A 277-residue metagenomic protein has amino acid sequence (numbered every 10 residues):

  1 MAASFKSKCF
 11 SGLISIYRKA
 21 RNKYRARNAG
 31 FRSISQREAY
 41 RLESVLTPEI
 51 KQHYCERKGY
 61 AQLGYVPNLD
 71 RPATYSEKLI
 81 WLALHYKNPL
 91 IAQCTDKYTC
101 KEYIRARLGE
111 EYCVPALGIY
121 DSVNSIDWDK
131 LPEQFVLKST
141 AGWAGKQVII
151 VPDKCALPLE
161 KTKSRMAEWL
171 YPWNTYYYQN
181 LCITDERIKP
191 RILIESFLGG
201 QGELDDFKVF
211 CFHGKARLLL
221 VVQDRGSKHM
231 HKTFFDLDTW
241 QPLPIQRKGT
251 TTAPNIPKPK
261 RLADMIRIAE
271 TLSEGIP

Functional and structural regions predicted by a protein language model:
M1-Y86: Membrane-proximal basic amphipathic "stem/tether" segments
F5, C9, I16, A20-N22 (+4 more regions): Internal hydrophobic scaffold segments of catalytic domains
I14-E43, A92-D121, I188-D206: An N-terminal domain-start capping segment
R71-K154, L159, K163-I183, R191 (+1 more regions): A conserved helix-loop-beta module that forms one wall/lid of the active-site cleft in ATP-utilizing catalytic domains
P89, V151-P152, P244-R261: Short histidine-centered catalytic/ligand-binding loop motif
S125-L131, Q201, T271-E274: A short acidic-Thr-Gly-centered motif at the start of a beta-strand
L131, A156-G249: Phosphate-binding site of ATP-dependent enzymes
K146, K189, P254-P277: ATP-dependent carboxylate activation and anion-phosphoryl transfer catalytic cores that bind Mg-ATP to form
